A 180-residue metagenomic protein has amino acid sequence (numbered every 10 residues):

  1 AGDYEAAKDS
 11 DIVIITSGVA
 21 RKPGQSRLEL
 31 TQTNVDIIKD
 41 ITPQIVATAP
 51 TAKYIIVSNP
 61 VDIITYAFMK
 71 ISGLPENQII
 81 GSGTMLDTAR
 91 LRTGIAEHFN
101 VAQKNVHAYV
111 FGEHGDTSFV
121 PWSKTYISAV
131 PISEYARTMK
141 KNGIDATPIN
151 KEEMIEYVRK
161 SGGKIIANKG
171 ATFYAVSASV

Functional and structural regions predicted by a protein language model:
A1-D9: Short acidic low-complexity segments
E5-A6, P60-D62, E113-G115: Short, internal active-site loops enriched in acidic
D11-I14: N-terminal Rossmann-like NAD(P) cofactor-binding module of classical short-chain dehydrogenase/reductase
S17-V19: Conserved NAD(P)H cofactor-binding loop of Rossmann-fold oxidoreductase domains
R21-P23: N-terminal glycine-rich phosphate/adenylate-binding segment common to multiple enzyme folds
S26-R92: Rossmann-like NAD(P)(H) cofactor-binding subdomain of soluble oxidoreductases
S72-Q78, D87-S179: C-terminal substrate-binding/catalytic lobe of Rossmann-fold NAD(P)-dependent dehydrogenases
